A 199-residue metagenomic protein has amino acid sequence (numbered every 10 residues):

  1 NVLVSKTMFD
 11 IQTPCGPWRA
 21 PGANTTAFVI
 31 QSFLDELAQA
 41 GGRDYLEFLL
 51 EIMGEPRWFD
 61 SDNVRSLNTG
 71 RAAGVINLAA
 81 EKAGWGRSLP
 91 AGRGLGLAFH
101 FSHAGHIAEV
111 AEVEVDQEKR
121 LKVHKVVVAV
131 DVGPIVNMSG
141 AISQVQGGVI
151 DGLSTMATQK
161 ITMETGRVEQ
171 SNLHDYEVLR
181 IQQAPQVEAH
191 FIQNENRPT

Functional and structural regions predicted by a protein language model:
N1-T199: Cofactor-binding beta-sheet edge motifs in enzyme active sites
